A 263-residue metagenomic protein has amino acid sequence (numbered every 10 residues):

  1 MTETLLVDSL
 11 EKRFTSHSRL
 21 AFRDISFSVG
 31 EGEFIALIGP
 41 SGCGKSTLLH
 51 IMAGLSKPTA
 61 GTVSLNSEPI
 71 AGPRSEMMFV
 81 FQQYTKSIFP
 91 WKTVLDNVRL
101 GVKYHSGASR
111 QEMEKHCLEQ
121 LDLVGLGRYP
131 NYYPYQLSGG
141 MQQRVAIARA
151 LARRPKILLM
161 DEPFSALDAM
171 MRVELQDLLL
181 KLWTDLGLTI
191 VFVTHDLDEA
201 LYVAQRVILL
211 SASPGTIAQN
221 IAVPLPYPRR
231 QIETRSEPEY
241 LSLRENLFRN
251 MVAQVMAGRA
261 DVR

Functional and structural regions predicted by a protein language model:
T15-S16, K57, D96-E112, L123-V124: ABC-type ATPase nucleotide-binding domains, specifically the catalytic core motifs of the NBD
I38-P40: The feature captures the beta-strand-to-loop junction immediately N-terminal to the Walker
A53: Helix-to-loop junction immediately C-terminal to a conserved catalytic motif
G61-P73: Conserved ABC transporter NBD signature motif
R110-Y129, K181: Conserved ABC ATPase "signature" region
Y132-Y135, R153: Conserved signature/switch motifs of ABC ATPase nucleotide-binding domains
L158-D161: Catalytic Walker B motif of ABC-type/P-loop ATPase nucleotide-binding domains
